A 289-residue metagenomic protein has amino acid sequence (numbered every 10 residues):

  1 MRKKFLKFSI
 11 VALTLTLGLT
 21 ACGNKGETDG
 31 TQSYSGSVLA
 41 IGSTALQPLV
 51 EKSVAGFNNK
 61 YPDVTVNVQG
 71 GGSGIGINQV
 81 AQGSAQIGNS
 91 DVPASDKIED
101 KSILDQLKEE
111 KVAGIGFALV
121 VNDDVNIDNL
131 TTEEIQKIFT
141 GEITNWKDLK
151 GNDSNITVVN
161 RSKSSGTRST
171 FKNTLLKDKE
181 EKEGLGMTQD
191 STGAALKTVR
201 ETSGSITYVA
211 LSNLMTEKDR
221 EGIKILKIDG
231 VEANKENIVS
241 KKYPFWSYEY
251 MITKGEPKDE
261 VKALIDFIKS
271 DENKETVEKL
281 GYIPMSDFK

Functional and structural regions predicted by a protein language model:
M1-I10: Bacterial N-terminal signal peptides that target proteins for export
A12-T16: Alpha-helical transmembrane segments
L17-A21: C-terminal motif of bacterial Sec signal peptides marking the signal peptidase cleavage site
C22-Y61, T65-Q86, S90-D100, L107-K289: Exported/periplasmic ABC-transporter solute-binding proteins
